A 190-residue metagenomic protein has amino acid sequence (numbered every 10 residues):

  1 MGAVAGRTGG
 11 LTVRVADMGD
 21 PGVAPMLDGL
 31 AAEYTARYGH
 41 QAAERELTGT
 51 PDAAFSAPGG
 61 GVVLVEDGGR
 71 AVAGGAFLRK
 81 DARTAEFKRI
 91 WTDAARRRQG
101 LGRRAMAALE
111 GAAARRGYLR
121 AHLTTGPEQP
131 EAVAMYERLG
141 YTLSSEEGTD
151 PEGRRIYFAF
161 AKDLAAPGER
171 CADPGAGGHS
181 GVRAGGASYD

Functional and structural regions predicted by a protein language model:
L11-M26: A short beta-loop-alpha structural element at the N-terminal edge of CoA-dependent acyl/N-acetyltransferase catalytic
M18-G19, L119-H122, G126-D190: C-terminal "cap" of GNAT-fold acetyltransferases
L30-E33, A112, M135, L139: Alpha-helical interaction/dimerization surfaces of two-component signaling modules
A36-L64: Active-site rim helix/loop that mediates acceptor-substrate recognition in acyltransferases
V62-L64, R70-R79, E86, W91: Conserved beta-strand in the GNAT
E66-G68, K162-D163: Active-site beta-strand termini and strand-to-loop segments that position acidic
T92, R98-G111, R138: Conserved acetyl-CoA-binding loop-helix of GNAT-fold acetyltransferases
